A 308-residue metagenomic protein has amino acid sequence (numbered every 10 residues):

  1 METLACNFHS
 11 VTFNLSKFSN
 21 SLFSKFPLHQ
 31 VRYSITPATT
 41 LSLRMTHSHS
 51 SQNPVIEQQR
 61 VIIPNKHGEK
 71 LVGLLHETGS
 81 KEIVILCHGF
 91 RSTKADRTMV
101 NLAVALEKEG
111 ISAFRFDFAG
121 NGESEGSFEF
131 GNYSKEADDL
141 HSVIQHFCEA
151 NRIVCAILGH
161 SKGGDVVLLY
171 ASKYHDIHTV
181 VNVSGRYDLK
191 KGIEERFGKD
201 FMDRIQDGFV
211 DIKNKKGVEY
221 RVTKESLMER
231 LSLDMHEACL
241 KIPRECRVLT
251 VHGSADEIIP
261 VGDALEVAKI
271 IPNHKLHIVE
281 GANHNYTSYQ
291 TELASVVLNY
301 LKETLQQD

Functional and structural regions predicted by a protein language model:
M1-I35: N-terminal chloroplast transit peptides
Y33, P37-S80: N-terminal cap/lid segment of alpha/beta-hydrolase-fold proteins
H49, E57-I62, G68-L71, V154-A156 (+3 more regions): The alpha/beta-hydrolase serine catalytic core
T78-F118: Short, surface-exposed "cap/lid" segments of acyl-processing enzymes
G89-F90, S161, S254: Residue-level signal for short, function-critical loop segments
F90, S112, D117-S127, R186 (+1 more regions): Short beta-to-alpha linker loops that shape the active-site pocket of alpha/beta-hydrolase fold enzymes
K94-A95, N121-I153: Catalytic nucleophile-loop/oxyanion-hole region of alpha/beta-hydrolase and closely related hydrolase-like folds
